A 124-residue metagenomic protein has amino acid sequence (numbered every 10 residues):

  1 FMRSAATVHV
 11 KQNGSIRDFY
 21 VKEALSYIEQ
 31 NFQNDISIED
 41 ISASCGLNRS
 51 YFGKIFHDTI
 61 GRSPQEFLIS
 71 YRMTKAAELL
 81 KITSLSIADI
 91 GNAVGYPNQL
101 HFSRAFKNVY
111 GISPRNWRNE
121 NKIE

Functional and structural regions predicted by a protein language model:
F1, R72-K75, T83: Hydrophobic/aromatic residues within well-ordered alpha-helical segments
F1-A5, I28, F56, L80: Hydrophobic recognition helices of helix-based DNA-binding modules
F1-Q12, I16, Y20-E23, L47 (+1 more regions): An amphipathic alpha-helical interaction segment
S4-H9, Q33, H57-D58: Sigma70-family region 2
N13-I16, Q33, S37: Alpha-helix N-cap/loop-to-helix boundary motif
F19-Y27, L68, T74-E78: Pre-recognition alpha-helix immediately N-terminal to the DNA-recognition helix within helix-turn-helix or winged-helix
Y27-E29, D35-Y71, L85, G91-N116: Basic/polar phosphate-binding segments, predominantly the helix-turn-helix DNA-binding elements of transcriptional
N119-E124: Generic C-terminal helix-cap and adjacent flexible tail
